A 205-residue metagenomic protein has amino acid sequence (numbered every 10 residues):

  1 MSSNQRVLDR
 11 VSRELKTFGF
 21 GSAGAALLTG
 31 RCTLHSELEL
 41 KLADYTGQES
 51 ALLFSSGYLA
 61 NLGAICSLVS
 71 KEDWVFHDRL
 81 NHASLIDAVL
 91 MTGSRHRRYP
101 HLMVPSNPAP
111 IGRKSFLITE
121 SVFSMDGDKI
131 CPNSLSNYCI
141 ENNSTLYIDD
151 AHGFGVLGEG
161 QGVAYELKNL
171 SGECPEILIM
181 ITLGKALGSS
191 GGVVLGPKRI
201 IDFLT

Functional and structural regions predicted by a protein language model:
S2-S3, V156, A164-L167, G192-K198: Short beta-strand-to-turn element immediately C-terminal to the catalytic PLP-Schiff-base lysine in fold type I
L8-S56: Conserved N-terminal alpha-helix of the aminotransferase class I/II PLP-enzyme fold
S56, F76-T92: Substrate-binding/gating loop at the entrance of the active-site cleft, primarily in PLP-dependent aminotransferase-like
A64-A83, P105: Conserved PLP-anchoring active-site segment centered on the Schiff-base-forming lysine
R97, H101-I148: Active-site phosphate-binding strand-loop segment of PLP-dependent enzymes
V163-L183: Conserved active-site segment immediately N-terminal to the catalytic lysine that forms the internal aldimine
M180, L187-T205: Conserved core segment of the aminotransferase class I/II
